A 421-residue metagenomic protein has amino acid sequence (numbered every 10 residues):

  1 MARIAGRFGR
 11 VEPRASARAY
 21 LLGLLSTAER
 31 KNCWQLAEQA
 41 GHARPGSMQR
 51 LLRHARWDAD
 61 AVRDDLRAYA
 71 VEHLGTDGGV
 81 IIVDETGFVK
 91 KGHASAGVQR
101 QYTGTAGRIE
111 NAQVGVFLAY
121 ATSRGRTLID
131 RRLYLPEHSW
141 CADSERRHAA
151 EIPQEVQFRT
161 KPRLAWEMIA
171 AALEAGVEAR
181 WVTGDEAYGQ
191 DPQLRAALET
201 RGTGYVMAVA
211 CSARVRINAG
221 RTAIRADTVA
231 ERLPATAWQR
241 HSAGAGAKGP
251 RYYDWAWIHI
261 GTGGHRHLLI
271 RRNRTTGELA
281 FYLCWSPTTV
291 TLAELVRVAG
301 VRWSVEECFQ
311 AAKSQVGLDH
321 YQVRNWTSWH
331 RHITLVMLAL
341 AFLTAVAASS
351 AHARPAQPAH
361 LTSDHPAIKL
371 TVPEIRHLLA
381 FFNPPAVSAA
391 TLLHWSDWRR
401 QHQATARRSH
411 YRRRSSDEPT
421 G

Functional and structural regions predicted by a protein language model:
M1-P13, L24, L135, A142 (+7 more regions): A short, flexible helix-boundary coil/loop motif
M1-V182, A187-G204: Conserved, well-structured functional cores that handle cations and Mg-NTP chemistry
V83, G87, Y188, T289-V323: Short amphipathic alpha-helical "interface-anchor" segments enriched in bulky aromatics
V114, S304, C308, R331-M337: Catalytic-loop motifs flanking and including active-site residues across diverse enzymes
V182, A187-Q193, R225, G261-T262 (+1 more regions): Short, well-ordered secondary-structure "scaffold" segments embedded in the functional core of diverse domains
T200-R214: Acidic, His- and aromatic-enriched active-site or binding-groove loops in soluble protein domains that engage sugars
G261-V290, W303: Charge-patterned, long linear interaction tracts outside catalytic cores
